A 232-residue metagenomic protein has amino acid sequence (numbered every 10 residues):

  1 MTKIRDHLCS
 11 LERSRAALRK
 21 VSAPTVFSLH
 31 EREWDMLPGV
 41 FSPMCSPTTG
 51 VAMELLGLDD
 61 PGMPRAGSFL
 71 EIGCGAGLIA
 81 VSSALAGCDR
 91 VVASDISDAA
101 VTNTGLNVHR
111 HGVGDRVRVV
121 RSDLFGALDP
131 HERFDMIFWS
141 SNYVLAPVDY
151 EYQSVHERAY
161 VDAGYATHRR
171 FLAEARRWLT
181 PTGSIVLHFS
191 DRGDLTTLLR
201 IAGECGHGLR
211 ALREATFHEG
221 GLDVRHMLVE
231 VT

Functional and structural regions predicted by a protein language model:
M1-H30: N-terminal auxiliary segments of SAM/dcSAM-dependent transferases
D35, R118-V120, R210-L212: General small-molecule cofactor/ligand-binding pocket signal
L37-L56: Conserved SAM-binding loop and adjacent beta-strand
M53-E132, M136-W139, V144-P147: Conserved SAM/SAH cofactor-binding pocket of Class I
G105-L106, D149-Y152, L198-R200: Short amphipathic alpha-helical segments
W139-R170: Mobile active-site "lid"/loop adjacent to the S-adenosyl-L-methionine
T167-V224: Conserved Class I SAM-dependent methyltransferase catalytic core
V229-T232: C-terminal lobe and adjacent flexible extensions of AdoMet/dcAdoMet transferase-like proteins
